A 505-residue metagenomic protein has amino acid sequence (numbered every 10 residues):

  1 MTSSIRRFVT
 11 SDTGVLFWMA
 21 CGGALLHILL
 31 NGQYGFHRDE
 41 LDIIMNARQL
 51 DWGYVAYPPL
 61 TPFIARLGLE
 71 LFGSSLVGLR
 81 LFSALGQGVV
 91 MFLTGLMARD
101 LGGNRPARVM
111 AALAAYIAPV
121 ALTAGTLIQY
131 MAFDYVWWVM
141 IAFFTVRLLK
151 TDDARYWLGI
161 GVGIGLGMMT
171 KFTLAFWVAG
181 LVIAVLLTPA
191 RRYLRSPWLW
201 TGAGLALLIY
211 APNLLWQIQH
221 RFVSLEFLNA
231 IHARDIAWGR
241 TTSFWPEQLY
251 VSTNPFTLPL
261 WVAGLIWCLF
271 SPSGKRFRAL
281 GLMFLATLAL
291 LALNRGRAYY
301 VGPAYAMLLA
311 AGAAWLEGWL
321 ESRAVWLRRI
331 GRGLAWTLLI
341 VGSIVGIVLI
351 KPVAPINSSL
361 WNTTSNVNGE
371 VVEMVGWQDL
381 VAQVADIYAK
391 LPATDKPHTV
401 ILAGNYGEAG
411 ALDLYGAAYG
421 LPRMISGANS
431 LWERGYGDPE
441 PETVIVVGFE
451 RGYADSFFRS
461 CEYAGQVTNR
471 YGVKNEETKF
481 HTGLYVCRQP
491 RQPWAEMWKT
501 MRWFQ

Functional and structural regions predicted by a protein language model:
S4-I5, V9, T13-W18, T94-I117 (+2 more regions): Transmembrane-helix signature of polytopic, membrane-embedded enzymes that assemble or transfer cell-envelope glycans
A20, A111-P119, I164, M168 (+1 more regions): Short helix- or helix-capping micro-motifs that position conserved polar/aromatic residues at function-defining sites
L81-G102, M140, F144: Transmembrane-helix motifs of polytopic, lipid-linked glycan transferases
R99-G102, I141-W157, I266-P272: Membrane-interface transmembrane helices that cradle and orient dolichyl/undecaprenyl
V120, T126-D134: Short acidic/glycine- and proline-prone juxtamembrane loop motifs at membrane-interface regions of multi-pass membrane
F144-G165, S196, W200, G204 (+1 more regions): Short hydrophobic alpha-helices at membrane interfaces in multi-pass membrane enzymes
A175-F277, I347-P352: Transmembrane-lumen/periplasm boundary regions of multi-pass, lipid-linked membrane glycan transferases
R328-P397, G407-G410, L414-G420, G427-N429 (+2 more regions): Membrane-proximal, lumen/periplasm-facing interface regions of secretory-pathway glyco- and lipid-modifying enzymes
